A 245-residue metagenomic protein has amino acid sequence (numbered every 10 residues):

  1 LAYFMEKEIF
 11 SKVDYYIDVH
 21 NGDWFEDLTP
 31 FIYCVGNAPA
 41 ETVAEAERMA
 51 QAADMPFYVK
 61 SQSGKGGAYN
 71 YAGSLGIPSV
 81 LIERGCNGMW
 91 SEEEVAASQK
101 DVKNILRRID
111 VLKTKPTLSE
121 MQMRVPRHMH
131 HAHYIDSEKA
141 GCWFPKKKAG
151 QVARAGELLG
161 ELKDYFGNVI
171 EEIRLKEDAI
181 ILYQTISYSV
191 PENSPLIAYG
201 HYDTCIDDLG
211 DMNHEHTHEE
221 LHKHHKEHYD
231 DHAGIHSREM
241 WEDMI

Functional and structural regions predicted by a protein language model:
L1-I245: Structured catalytic-domain cores with a bias toward divalent-metal coordination
